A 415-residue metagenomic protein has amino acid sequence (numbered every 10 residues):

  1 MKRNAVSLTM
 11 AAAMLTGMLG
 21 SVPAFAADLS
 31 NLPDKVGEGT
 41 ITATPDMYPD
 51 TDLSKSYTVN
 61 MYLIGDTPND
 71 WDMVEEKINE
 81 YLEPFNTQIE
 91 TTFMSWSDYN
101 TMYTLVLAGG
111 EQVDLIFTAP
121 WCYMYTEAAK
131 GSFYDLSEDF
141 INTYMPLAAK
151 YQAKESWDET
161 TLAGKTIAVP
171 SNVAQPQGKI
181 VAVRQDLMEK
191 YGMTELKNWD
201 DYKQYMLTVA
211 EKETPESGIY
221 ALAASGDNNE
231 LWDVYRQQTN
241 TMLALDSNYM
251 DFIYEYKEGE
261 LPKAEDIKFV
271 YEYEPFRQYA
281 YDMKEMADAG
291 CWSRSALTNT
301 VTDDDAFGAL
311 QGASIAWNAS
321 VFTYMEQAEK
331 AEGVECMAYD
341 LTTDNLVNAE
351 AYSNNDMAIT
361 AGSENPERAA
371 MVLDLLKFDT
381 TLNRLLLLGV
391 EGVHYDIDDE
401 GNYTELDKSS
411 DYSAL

Functional and structural regions predicted by a protein language model:
M1-K2, S30: Short intrinsically disordered, low-complexity coil segments enriched in acidic
K2-R3, R184: Basic side chains
R3-A24: Sec-dependent N-terminal signal peptides of Gram-positive bacterial secreted proteins and lipoproteins
M10, F25-L415: Extracytoplasmic/secretory soluble proteins
